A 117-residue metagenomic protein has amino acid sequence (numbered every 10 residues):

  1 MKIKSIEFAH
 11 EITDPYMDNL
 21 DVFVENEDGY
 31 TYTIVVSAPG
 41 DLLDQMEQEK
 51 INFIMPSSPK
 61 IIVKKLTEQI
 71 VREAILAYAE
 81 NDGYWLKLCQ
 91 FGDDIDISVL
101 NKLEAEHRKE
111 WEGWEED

Functional and structural regions predicted by a protein language model:
M1-K87: Short helix/strand-capping turn motifs
E80-D117: C-terminal charged interaction modules
